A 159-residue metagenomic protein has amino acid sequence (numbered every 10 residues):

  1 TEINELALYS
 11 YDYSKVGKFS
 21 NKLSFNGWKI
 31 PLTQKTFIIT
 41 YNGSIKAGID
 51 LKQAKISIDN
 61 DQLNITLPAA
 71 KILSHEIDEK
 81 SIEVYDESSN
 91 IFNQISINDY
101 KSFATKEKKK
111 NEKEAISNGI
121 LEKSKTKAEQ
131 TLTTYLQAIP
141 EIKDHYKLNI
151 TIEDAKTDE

Functional and structural regions predicted by a protein language model:
T1-E159: Domain-level marker for long, solvent-exposed, non-transmembrane regions
